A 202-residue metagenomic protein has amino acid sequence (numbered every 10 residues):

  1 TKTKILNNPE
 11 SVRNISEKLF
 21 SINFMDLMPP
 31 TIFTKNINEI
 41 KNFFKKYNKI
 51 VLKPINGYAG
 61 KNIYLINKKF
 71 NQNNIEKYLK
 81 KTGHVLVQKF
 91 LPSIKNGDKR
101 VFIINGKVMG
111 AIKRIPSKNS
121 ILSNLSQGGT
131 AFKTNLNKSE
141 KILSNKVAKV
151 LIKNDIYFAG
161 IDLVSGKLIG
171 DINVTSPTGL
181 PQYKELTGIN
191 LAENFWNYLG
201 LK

Functional and structural regions predicted by a protein language model:
T1-E39: Conserved N-proximal alpha/beta basic substrate-recognition cap immediately N-terminal to, or forming the N-lobe
I5, I50-V51: Hydrophobic beta-strand scaffold residues
P9-E10, I55, F90-L91, F102 (+2 more regions): Anionic group-transfer/hydrolysis microenvironments
P9-R13, R114-S117, V164-I169: Short glycine-enriched loops at secondary-structure junctions
I15-K18, F43, N62-I63, I172: Short, charged, surface-exposed secondary-structure boundary motifs
I37-N38, K45-K49, I55-N145, K149-N154: Phosphate-binding site of ATP-dependent enzymes
N135-K202: ATP-dependent carboxylate activation and anion-phosphoryl transfer catalytic cores that bind Mg-ATP to form
